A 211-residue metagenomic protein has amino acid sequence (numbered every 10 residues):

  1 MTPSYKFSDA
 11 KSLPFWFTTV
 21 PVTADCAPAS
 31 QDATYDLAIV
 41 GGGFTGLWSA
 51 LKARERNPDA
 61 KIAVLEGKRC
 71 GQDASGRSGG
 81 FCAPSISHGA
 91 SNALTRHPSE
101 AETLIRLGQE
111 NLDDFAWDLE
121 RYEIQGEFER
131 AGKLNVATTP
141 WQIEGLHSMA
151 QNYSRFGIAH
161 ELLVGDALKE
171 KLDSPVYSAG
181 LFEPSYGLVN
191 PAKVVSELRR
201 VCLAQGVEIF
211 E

Functional and structural regions predicted by a protein language model:
M1-L37, E55-R56, A60-K61: Extreme N-terminal leader/targeting segments of oxidoreductases
G41-T45, G67: Glycine-rich Rossmann-fold phosphate-binding loop(s) that bind the pyrophosphate of adenine dinucleotide cofactors
R54-R77: Glycine-rich FAD pyrophosphate-binding loop
S78-P84: Short, surface-exposed loop/turn segments at secondary-structure boundaries that line and modulate
P84-G165: Dinucleotide-binding Rossmann-like beta1-alpha1 core, especially the glycine-rich loop that anchors the ADP
Q151, S178-E211: Helical element adjacent to the flavin cofactor pocket in flavoenzyme catalytic cores
G165-L172, E208-E211: A conserved short coil-to-beta-strand element within the FAD-binding core of flavoproteins
